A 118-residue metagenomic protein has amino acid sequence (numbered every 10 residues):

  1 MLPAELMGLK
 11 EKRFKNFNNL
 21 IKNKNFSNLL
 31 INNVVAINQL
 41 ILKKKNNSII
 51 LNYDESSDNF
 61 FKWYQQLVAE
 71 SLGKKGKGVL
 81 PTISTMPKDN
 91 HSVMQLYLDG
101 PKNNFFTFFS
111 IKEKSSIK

Functional and structural regions predicted by a protein language model:
M1-T107, K112-S115: Active-site phosphate/pyrophosphate-binding segments
